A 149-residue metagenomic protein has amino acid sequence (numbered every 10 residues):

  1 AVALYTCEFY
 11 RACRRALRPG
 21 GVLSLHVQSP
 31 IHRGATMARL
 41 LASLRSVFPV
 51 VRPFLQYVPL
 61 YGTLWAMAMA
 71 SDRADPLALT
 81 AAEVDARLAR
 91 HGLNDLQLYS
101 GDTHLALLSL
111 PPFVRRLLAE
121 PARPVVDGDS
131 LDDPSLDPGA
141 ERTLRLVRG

Functional and structural regions predicted by a protein language model:
A1, V27-L41: Conserved class I S-adenosyl-L-methionine
A1-V2, L105: Generic secondary-structure boundary/loop-capping signal
L4, E8, A35-R39, W65: Generic recognition of short, well-ordered alpha-helical segments
Y5-P19, L41, R45: A short glycine-rich, Lys/Arg-flanked "PGG" loop and its adjoining helix->strand segment in the class I
C7-Y10, L25, L41, R52-Y57 (+1 more regions): Ligand-binding pocket scaffold of soluble enzyme catalytic domains
G20-V27: Conserved beta-strand signature within the Rossmann-like core of class I S-adenosyl-L-methionine
A35-P53: Short, electropositive alpha-helical surface patch
P53-G149: Soluble small-group transferase modules, centered on the S-adenosyl donor enzyme superfamily
